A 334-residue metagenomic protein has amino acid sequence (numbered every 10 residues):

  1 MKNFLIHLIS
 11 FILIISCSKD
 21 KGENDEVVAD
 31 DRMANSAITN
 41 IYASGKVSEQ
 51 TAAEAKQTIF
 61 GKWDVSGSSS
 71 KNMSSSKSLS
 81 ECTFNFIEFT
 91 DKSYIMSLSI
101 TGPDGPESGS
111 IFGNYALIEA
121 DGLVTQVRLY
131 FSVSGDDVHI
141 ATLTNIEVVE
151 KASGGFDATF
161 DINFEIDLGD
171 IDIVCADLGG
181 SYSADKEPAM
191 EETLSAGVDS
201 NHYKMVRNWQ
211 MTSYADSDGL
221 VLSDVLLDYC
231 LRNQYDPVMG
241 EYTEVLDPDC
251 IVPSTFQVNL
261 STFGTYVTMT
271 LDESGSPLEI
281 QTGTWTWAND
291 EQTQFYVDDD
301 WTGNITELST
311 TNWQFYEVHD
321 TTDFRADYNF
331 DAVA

Functional and structural regions predicted by a protein language model:
K2-S10: Sec-dependent signal peptide recognition, specifically the positively charged N-region followed immediately by
I15-S16: C-terminal motif of bacterial Sec signal peptides marking the signal peptidase cleavage site
K19: Short, conserved catalytic or interaction motifs in soluble domains
G22-F112, D121-A334: Lipid interaction determinants
